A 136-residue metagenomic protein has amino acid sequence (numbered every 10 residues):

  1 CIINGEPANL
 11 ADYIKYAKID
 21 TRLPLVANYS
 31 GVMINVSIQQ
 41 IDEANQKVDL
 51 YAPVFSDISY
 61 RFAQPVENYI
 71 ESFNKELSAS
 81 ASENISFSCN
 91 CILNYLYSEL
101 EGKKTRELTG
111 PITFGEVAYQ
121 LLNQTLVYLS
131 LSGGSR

Functional and structural regions predicted by a protein language model:
C1-R136: Hydrophobic alpha/beta core scaffold segments
